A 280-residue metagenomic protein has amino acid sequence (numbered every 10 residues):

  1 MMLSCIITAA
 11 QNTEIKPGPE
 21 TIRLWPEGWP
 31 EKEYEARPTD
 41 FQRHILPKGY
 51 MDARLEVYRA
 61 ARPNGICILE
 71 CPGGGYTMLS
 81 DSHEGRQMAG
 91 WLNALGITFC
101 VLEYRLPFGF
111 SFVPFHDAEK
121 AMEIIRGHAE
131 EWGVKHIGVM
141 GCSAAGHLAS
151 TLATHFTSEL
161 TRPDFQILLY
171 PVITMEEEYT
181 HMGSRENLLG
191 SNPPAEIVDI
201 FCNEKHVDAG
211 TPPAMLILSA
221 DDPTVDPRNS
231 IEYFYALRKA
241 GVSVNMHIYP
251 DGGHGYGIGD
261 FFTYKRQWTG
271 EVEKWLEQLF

Functional and structural regions predicted by a protein language model:
N12-R62: N-terminal cap/lid segment of alpha/beta-hydrolase-fold proteins
Q42, P171-H206, P212: Mobile cap/lid helix-loop segments that gate and shape the active-site cleft of serine hydrolases
G65-G73: Short beta-strand element of the alpha/beta-hydrolase
L79-A89, C100-H136, D260-Q267: Catalytic nucleophile-loop/oxyanion-hole region of alpha/beta-hydrolase and closely related hydrolase-like folds
K120-S184, V198-D199: Primarily recognizes the serine-hydrolase "nucleophile elbow" in alpha/beta-hydrolase and SGNH/GDSL folds
L216-L218, D222: Short beta-strand/loop motif that positions the catalytic acidic residue of the alpha/beta-hydrolase fold
P223-E232: Conserved alpha/beta-hydrolase "acid-adjacent" motif
I231-F280: C-terminal catalytic histidine-bearing segment of alpha/beta-hydrolase fold enzymes
